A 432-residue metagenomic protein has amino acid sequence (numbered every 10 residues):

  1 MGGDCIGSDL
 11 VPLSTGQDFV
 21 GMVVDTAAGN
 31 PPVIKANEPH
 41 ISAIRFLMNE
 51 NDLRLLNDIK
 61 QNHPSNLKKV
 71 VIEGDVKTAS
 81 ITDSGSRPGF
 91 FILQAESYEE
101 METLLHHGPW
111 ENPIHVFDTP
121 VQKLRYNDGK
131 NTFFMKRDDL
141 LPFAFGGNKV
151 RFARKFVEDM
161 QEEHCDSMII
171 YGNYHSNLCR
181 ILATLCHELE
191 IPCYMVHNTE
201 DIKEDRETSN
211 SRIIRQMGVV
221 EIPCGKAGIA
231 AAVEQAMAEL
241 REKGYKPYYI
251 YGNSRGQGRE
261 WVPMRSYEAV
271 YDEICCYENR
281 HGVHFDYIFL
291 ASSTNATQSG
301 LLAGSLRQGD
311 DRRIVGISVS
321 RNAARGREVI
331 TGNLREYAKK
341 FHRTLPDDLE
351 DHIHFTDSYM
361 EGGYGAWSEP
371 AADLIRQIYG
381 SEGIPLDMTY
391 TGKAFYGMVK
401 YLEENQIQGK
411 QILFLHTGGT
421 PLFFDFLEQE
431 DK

Functional and structural regions predicted by a protein language model:
M1-G7, V315, N322: Long, well-ordered mid-to-C-terminal structural blocks that present hydrophobic/aromatic surfaces
G2-N51: Active-site "cap" helix and flanking loop/linker of ATP-utilizing ligase/carboxylase catalytic domains
G7-D9, R54-I59, I81-T82, E102-L105 (+2 more regions): Short conserved micro-motifs at the rims of enzyme active sites and ligand-binding pockets
V23, R45, F91, M101 (+1 more regions): Hydrophobic, well-ordered secondary-structure elements that form the walls of internal hydrophobic environments
E38-I44, P64-L67, E73, G85-P88 (+3 more regions): Active-site lining segments that contact anionic ligands and/or coordinate catalytic metals
L47-V76: Glycine-rich active-site loop/lid that clamps phosphate-bearing ligands
I72-I114: Generic C-terminus detector
E99, P113-K432: PLP-dependent amino-acid enzyme catalytic core
